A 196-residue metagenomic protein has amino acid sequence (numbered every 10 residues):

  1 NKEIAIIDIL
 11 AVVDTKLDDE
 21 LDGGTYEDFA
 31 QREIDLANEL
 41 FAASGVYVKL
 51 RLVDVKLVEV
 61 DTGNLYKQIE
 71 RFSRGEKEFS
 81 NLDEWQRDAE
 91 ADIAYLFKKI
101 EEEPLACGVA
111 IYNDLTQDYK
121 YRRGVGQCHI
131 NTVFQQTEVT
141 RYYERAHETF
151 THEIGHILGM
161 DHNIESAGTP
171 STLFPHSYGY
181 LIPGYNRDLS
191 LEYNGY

Functional and structural regions predicted by a protein language model:
N1-Y121: Fold-level signature of zinc-dependent metallopeptidase catalytic domains
K56-F72, G124-Y196: The catalytic-center signature of Zn2+-dependent metalloproteases
